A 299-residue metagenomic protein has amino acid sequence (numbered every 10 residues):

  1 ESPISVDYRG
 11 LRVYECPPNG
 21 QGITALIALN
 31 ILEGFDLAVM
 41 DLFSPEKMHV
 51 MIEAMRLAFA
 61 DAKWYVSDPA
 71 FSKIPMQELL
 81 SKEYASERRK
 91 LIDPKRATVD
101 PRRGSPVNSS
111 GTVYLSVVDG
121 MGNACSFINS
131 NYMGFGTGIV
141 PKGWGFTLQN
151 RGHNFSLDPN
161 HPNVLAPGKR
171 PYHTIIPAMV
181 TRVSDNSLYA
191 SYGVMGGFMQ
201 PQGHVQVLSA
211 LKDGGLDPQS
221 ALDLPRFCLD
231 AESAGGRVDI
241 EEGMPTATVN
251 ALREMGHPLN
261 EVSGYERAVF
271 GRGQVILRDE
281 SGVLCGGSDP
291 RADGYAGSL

Functional and structural regions predicted by a protein language model:
E1-P18: Long, well-ordered, tryptophan-enriched scaffold segments
Y14-G22, T112-S116, S126-I139, G193-P201: Glycine-rich phosphate/pyrophosphate-binding beta-alpha loops
G22-A38, V180, S184-A190, G197-L222: M16/insulysin-pitrilysin zinc metalloprotease superfamily fold
G34-N131, G143-W144, R151, S263: Internal maturation/activation junctions in enzymes
L91, K95-T98, R102, S110 (+1 more regions): Cofactor-centric catalytic regions
M121, K169, H204, D213-R267: Extended C-terminal subregions enriched in glycine
N123-N186, A190, Q200-P201, G214 (+1 more regions): Active-site rim segments in enzyme catalytic domains, especially the processed small/beta chain of N-terminal
